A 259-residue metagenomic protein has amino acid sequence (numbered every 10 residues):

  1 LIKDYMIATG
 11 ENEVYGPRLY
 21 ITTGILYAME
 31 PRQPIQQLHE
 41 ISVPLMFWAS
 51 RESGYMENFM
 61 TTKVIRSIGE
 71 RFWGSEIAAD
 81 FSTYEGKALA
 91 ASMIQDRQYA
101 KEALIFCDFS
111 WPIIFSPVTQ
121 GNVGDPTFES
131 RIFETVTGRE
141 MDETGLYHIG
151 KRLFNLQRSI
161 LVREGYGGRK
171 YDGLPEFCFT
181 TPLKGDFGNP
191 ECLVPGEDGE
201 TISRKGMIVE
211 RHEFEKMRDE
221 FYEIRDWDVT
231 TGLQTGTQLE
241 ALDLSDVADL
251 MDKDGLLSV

Functional and structural regions predicted by a protein language model:
L1-V259: Extended C-terminal regions of large enzymes
